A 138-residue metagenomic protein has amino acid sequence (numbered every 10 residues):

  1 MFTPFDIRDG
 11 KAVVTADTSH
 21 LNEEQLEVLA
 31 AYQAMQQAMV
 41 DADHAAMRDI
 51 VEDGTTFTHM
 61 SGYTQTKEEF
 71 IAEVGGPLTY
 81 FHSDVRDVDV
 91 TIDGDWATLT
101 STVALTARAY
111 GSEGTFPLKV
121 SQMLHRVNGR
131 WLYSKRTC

Functional and structural regions predicted by a protein language model:
M1-A12, P117-C138: Short beta-strand edge/turn micro-motifs at domain boundaries
M1-D53: Short, low-complexity N-terminal intrinsically disordered segments enriched in polar/charged residues
M35, M47, T55, F70 (+2 more regions): Hydrophobic pocket/interface hotspot
D49, G54, D87-D89, K135: Extracellular/lumenal ectodomain signal focusing on beta-strand-rich modules and carbohydrate-recognition contexts
G54-Q65, G75-P77: A short gly/proline-enriched turn/hairpin at secondary-structure junctions
I71-E113: Surface-exposed, charged secondary-structure patches
